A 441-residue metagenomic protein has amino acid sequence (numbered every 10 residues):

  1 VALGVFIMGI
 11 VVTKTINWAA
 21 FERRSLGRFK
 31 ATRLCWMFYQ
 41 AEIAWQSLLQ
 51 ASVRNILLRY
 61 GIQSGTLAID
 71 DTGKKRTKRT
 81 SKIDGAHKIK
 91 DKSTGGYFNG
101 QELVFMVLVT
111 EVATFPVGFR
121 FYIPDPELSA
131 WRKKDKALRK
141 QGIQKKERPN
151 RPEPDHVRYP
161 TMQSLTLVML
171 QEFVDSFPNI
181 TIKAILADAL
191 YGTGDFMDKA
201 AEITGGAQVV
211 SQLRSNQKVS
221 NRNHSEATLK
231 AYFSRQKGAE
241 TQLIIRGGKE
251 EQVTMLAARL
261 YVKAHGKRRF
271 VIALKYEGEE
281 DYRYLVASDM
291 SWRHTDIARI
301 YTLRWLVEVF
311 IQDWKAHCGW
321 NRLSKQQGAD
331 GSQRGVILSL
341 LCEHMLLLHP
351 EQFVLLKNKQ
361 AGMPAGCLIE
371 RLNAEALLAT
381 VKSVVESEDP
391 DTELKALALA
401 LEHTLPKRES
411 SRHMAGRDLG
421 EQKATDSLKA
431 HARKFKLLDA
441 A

Functional and structural regions predicted by a protein language model:
V5, D281-W305: Extended, non-catalytic structural segments that build the interaction scaffolds of large macromolecular assemblies
I7-M8, M37-L138, A258: Active-site-proximal, Lys/Arg-enriched surface segment that forms a nucleic-acid-binding/basic interface patch
G9, T13-A86, E172, M197 (+4 more regions): Electropositive nucleic-acid engagement tracts
F21-E22, Q63-T77, M106, I185-Y191 (+4 more regions): Short, conserved catalytic/metal-binding motifs centered on acidic residues
D71-G73, H294-K325: Short amphipathic alpha-helical "interface-anchor" segments enriched in bulky aromatics
Q141-I272, K357-L368, L405, S411-A415 (+1 more regions): An internal, acidic/charged active-site-proximal segment that coordinates divalent cations and/or engages
R322-T380: Basic, amphipathic alpha-helical segments enriched in Lys/Arg and hydrophobic/aromatic residues
C367-A441: Long, low-complexity C-terminal extensions of enzymes
